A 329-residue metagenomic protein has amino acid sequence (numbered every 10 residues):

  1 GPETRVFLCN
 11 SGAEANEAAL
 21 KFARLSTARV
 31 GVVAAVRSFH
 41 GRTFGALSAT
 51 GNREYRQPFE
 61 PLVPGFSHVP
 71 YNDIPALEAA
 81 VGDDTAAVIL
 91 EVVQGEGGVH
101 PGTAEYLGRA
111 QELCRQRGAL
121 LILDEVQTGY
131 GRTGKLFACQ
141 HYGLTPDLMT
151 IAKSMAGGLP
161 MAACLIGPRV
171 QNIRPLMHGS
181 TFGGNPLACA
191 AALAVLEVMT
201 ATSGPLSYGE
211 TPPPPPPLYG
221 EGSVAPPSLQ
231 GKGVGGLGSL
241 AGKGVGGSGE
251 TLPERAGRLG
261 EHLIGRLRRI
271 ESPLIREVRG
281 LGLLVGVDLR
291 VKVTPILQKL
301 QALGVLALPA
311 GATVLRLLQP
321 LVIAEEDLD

Functional and structural regions predicted by a protein language model:
G1-Y208, G247-D329: Conserved N-terminal phosphate-binding loop of PLP-dependent enzymes in the Aspartate aminotransferase
D83, P226-G231: Tandem-repeat architecture and repeat-register "anchor" residues
L148, P205, P216, A225-P227 (+2 more regions): Short, low-complexity, intrinsically disordered N-terminal modules that encode targeting/processing signals
A201-T202, T211, A225, A241: Ala/Thr-enriched low-complexity intrinsically disordered regions
L206-P212, S223, V234, I323: Alpha-helical and His/Cys-centered functional microenvironments
L218-S223, E326: Local alpha-helix boundary/kink/capping signal
G220-E221, G231-V234, G242-G244: Glycine-biased, low-complexity coil/linker segments
